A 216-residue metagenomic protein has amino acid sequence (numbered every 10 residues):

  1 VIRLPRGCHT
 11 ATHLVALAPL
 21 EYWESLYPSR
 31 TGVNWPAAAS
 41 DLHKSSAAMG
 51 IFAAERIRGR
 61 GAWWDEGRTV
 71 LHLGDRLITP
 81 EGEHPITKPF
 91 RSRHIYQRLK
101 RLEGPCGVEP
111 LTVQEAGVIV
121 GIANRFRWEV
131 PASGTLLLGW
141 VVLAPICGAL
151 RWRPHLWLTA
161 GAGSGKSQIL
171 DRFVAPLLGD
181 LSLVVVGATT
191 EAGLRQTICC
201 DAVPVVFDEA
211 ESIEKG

Functional and structural regions predicted by a protein language model:
V1-G117: N-terminal nucleic-acid engagement/recognition segments and initiation subdomains in replication, restriction
Y22-S40, I119-F126, Q168-A175, K215-G216: Generic detector of short, locally flexible boundary/turn motifs and exposed helical patches
T31-G32, G50-A54, R127, P131 (+3 more regions): Residue-level signal for secondary-structure boundary elements
V70-H72, W157, V205-V206: Structured core elements
D75, A162, E209-E211: Short, flexible loop/turn elements at secondary-structure junctions
T79-G82, S167, E214-K215: Short helix/loop capping segments that flank catalytic or ligand/cofactor-binding pockets
T87-D201: P-loop NTPase catalytic core of nucleic-acid-dependent motor ATPases
L194-G216: Conserved nucleotide-sensing/catalytic segment adjacent to the nucleotide-binding pocket in NTP-handling enzymes
